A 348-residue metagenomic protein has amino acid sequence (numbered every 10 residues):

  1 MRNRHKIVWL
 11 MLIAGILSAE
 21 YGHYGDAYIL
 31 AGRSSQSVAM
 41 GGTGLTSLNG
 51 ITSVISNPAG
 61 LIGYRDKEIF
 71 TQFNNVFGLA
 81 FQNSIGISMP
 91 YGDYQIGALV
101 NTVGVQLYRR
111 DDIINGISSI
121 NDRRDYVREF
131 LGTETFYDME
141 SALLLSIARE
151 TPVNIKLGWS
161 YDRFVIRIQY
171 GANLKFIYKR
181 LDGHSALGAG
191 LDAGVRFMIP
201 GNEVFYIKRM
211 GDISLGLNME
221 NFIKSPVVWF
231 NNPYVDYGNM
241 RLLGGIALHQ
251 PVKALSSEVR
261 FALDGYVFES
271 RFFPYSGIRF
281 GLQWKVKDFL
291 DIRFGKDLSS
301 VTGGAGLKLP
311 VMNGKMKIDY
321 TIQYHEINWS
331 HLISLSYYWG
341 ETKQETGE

Functional and structural regions predicted by a protein language model:
M1-N3, A262: Intrinsically disordered, low-complexity peptide-like regions
N3-L10: Sec-dependent signal peptide recognition, specifically the positively charged N-region followed immediately by
M11-A19: Hydrophobic h-region of N-terminal signal peptides that target proteins for export in Gram-negative bacteria
E20-E348: Subset of outer-membrane beta-barrel
